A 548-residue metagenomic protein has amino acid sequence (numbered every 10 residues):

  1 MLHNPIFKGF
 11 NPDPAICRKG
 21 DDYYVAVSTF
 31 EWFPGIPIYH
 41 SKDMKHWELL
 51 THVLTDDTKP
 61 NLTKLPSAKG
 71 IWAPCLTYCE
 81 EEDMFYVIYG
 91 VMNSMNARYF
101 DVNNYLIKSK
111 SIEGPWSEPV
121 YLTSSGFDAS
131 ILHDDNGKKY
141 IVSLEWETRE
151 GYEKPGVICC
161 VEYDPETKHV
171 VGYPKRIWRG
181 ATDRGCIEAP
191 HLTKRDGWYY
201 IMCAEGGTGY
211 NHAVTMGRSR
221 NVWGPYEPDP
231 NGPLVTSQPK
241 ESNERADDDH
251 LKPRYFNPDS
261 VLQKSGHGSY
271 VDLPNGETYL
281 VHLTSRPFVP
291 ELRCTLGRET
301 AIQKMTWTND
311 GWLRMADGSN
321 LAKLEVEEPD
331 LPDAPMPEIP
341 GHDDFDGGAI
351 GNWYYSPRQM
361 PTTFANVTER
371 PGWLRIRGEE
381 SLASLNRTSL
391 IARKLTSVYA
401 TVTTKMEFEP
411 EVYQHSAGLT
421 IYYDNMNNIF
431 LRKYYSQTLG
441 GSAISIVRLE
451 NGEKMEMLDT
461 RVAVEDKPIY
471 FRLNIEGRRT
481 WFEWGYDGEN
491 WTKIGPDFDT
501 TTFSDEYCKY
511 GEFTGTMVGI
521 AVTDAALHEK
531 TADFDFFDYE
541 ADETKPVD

Functional and structural regions predicted by a protein language model:
M1-D548: Carbohydrate-active catalytic/glycan-binding domains of CAZyme proteins, especially the secreted or lumenal ectodomains
